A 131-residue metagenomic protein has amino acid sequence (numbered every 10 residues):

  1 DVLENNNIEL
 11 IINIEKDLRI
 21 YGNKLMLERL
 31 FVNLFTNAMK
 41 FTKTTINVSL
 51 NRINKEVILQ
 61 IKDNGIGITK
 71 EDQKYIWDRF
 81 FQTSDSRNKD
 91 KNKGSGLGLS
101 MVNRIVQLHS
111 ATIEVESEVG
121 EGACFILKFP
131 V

Functional and structural regions predicted by a protein language model:
E4, E9-R19: Conserved catalytic submotifs in the C-terminal HATPase_c
T45-K55: Short beta-strand/loop element within the Bergerat-fold HATPase_c
D63: Acidic ATP/Mg2+-coordinating residue in the GHKL
I68-Q82: Short conserved segment of the HATPase_c
F81-N92: Glycine-rich ATP-lid/hinge loop adjacent to the conserved G-boxes
G98, V102: Short alpha-helical Gxxx[C/S/T] motif in the catalytic ATP-binding
